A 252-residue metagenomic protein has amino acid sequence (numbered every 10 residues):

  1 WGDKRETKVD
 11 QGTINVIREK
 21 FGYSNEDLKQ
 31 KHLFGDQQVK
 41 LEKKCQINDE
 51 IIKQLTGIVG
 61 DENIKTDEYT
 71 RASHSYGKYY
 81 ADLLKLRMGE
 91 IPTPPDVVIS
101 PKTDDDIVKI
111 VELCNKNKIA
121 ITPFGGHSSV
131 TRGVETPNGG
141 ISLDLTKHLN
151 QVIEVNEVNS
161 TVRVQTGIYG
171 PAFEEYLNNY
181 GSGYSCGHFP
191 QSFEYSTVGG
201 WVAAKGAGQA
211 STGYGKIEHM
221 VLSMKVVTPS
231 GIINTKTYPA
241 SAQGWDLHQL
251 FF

Functional and structural regions predicted by a protein language model:
W1-V108, E112, V130-S160: N-terminal flexible segment immediately upstream of the FAD-binding catalytic core in FAD-dependent oxidoreductases
L28, T66, F124, F173 (+1 more regions): Residue-level detector of family-conserved "landmark" positions at structurally sensitive sites
S100, F124, D144, Q165 (+1 more regions): Short beta-strand segments
V111-N115, N178: Surface-exposed amphipathic alpha-helices with a cationic face
N150-F252: FAD-binding subdomain of flavoenzyme oxidoreductases
